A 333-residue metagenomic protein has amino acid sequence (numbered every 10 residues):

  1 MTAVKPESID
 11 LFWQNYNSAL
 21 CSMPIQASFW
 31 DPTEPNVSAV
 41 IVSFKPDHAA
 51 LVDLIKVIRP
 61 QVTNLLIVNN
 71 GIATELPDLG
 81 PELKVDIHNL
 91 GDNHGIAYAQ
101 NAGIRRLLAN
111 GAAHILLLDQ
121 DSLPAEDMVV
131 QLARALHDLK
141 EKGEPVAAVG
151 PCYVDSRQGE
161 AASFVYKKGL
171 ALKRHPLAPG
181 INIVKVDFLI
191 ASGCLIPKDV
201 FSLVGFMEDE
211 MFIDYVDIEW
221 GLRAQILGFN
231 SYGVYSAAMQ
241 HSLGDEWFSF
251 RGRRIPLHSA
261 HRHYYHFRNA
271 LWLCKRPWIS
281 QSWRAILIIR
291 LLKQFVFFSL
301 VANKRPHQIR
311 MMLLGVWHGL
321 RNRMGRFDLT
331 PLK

Functional and structural regions predicted by a protein language model:
T2-K56: N-proximal low-complexity "stem/linker" segments adjacent to membrane-targeting elements
I55-N89: Acidic donor-binding segment of Leloir-type glycosyltransferases
L90-L107: Glycine-rich, basic loop-to-helix element that forms the pyrophosphate-binding segment of sugar-nucleotide handling
A112-L123: Short beta-strand-to-loop acidic/aromatic patch adjacent to the donor-nucleotide binding site
D127-S163: Conserved donor NDP-sugar-binding/catalytic core segment of glycosyltransferases
K167-D187: Short, flexible, basic/aromatic active-site loop/helix in glycosyltransferases
C194, V200-G205, E210-A237: A short, conserved alpha-helix in the catalytic core of glycosyltransferases
W278-K333: Non-catalytic, C-terminal membrane-associated alpha-helical segments of glycosyltransferases
